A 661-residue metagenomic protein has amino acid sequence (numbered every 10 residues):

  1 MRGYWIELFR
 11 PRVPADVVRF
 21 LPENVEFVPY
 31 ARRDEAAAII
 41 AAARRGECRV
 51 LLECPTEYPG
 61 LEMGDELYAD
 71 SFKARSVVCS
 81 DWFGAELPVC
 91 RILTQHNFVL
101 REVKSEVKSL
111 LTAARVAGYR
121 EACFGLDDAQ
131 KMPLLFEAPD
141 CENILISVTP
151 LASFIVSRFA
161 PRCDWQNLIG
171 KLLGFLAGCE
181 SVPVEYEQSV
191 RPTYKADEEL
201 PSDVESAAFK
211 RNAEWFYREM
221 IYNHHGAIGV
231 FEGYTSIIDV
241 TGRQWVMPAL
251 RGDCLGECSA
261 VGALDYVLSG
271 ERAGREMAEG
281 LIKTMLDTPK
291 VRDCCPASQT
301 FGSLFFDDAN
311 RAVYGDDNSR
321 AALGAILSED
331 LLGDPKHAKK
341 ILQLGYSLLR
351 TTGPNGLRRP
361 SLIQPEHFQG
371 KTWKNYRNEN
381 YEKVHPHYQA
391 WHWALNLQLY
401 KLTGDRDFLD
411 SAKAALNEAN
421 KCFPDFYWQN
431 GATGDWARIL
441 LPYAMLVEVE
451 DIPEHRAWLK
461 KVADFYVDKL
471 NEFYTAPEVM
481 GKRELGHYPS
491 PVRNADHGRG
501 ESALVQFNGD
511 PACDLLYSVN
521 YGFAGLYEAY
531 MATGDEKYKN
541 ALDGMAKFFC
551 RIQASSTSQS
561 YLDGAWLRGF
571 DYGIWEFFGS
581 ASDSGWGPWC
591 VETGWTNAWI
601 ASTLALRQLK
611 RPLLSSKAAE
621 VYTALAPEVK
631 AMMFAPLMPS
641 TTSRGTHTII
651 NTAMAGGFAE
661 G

Functional and structural regions predicted by a protein language model:
M1-E62: Helical hinge/lid and interdomain linker segments adjacent to catalytic or ligand-binding clefts that mediate domain
G3-W5, L51, G118, A122-K210: Extracellular ligand-binding/catalytic regions of CAZymes and related secreted enzymes and adhesion modules
N24, A42, D164, L168 (+9 more regions): Extended, well-ordered alpha-helical scaffold segments
L51-F124: An acidic, glycine-rich "communication" segment
F175-C254, A273-D308, K339-W373, P491-H497 (+4 more regions): Low-complexity, Ser/Thr/Pro/Gly-enriched N-terminal "stalk/linker" regions
V190-D203, G256-R272, R320-K336, A390-D405 (+4 more regions): Well-ordered alpha-helical scaffold segments within catalytic/enzyme domains
E214-N223, A227-I228, C422, A463-G587 (+1 more regions): Non-catalytic carbohydrate-binding regions of carbohydrate-active enzymes
I238-L255, V267, G302-A321, K371-Q389 (+4 more regions): Solvent-exposed loop and edge beta-strand segments that line ligand/cofactor-binding and catalytic clefts
